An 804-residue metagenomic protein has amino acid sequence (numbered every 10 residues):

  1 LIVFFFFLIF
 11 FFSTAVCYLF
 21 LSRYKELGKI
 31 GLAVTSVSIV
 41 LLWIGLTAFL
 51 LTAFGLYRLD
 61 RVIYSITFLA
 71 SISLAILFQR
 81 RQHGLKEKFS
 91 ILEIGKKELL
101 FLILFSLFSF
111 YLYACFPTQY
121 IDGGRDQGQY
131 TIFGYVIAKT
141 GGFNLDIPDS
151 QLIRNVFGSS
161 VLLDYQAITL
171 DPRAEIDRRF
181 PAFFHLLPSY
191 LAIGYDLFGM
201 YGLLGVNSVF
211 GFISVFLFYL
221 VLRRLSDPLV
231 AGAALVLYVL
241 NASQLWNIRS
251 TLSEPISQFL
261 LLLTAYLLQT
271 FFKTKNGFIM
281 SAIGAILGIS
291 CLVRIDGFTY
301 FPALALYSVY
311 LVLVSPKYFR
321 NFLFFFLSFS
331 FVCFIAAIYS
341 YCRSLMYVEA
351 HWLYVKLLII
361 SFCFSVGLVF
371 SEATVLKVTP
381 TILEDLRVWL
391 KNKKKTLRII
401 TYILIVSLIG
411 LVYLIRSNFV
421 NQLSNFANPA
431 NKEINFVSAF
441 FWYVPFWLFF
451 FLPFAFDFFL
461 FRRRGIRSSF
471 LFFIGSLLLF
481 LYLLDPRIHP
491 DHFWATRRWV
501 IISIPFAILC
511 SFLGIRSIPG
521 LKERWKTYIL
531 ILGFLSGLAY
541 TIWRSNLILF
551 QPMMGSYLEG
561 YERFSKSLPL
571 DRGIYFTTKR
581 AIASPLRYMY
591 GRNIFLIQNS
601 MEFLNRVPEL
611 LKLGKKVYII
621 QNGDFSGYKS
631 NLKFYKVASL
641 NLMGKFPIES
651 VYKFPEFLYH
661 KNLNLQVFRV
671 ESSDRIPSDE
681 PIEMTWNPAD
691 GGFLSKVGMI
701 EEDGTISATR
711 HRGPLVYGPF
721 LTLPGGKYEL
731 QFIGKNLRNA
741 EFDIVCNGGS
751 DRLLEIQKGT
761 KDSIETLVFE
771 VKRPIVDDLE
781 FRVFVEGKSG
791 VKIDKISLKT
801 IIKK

Functional and structural regions predicted by a protein language model:
L1-L100, Y310, V314-F456, N631-L640 (+1 more regions): Membrane-embedded, hydrophobic transmembrane alpha-helices
G28-T35, Y201, F218-L240, F259 (+3 more regions): Transmembrane-helix signature of polytopic, membrane-embedded enzymes that assemble or transfer cell-envelope glycans
T52, V221, A234-V239, L268 (+3 more regions): Membrane-interface alpha helices of multi-pass inner-membrane proteins
S71-R80, G202-L225, L263: Transmembrane-helix motifs of polytopic, lipid-linked glycan transferases
L107-C115, G297, A337-Y339, L414-I415 (+3 more regions): Transmembrane alpha-helical segments
I137-Y195, P490: Interfacial juxtamembrane loops and adjacent helix segments that form the catalytic/substrate-binding surfaces
S243-S257, I295: Short acidic/glycine- and proline-prone juxtamembrane loop motifs at membrane-interface regions of multi-pass membrane
T264-M280, Y310-Y318: Membrane-interface transmembrane helices that cradle and orient dolichyl/undecaprenyl
